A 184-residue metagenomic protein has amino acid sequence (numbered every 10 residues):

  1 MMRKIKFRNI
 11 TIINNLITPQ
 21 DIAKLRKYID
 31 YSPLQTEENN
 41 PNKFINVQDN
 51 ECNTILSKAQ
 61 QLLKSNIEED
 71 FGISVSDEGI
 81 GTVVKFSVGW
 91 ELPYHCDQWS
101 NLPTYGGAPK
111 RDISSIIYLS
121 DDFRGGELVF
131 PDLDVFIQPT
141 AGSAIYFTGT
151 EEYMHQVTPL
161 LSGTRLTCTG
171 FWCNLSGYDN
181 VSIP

Functional and structural regions predicted by a protein language model:
M1-A144, E152-P184: Fe(II)/2-oxoglutarate oxygenase catalytic core
